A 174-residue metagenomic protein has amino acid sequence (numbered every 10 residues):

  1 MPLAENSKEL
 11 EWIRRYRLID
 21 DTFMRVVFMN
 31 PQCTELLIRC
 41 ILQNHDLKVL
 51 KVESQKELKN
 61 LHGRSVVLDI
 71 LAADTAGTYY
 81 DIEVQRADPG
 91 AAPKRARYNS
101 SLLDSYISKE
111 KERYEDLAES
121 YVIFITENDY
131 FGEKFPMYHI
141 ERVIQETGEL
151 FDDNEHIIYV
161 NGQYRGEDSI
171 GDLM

Functional and structural regions predicted by a protein language model:
M1-M174: Elongated, amphipathic alpha-helical interaction scaffolds
